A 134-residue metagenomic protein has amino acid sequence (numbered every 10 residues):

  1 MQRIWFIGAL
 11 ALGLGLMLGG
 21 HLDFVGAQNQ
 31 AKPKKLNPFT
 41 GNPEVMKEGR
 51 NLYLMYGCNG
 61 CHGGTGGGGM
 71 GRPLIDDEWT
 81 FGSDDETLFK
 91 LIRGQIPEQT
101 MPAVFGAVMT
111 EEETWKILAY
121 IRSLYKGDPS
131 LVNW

Functional and structural regions predicted by a protein language model:
M1-L36, V132-N133: N-terminal export/targeting leaders of redox proteins
Q2, H21, Q95, T110-T114: Short glycine/proline-enriched turn or capping motifs at secondary-structure junctions
L14-G15, G19, M55, G69 (+1 more regions): Residues at secondary-structure transition points
G26, I92-Q95: Short acidic alpha-helix initiation/capping motifs at coil-to-helix transition points, especially at protein N-termini
Q28-V45, M55-Y56, Q99-W134: Flexible coil segments in periplasmic/lumen-exposed cytochrome c-class electron-transfer proteins
T40-R50, G63, G67-R93, T100 (+1 more regions): Gly/Gly-Pro-rich "capping" loops immediately C-terminal to redox-active cysteine motifs in periplasmic/lumenal
G49, M55-G64, L88, I117-I121: The canonical Cys-X-X-Cys-His
